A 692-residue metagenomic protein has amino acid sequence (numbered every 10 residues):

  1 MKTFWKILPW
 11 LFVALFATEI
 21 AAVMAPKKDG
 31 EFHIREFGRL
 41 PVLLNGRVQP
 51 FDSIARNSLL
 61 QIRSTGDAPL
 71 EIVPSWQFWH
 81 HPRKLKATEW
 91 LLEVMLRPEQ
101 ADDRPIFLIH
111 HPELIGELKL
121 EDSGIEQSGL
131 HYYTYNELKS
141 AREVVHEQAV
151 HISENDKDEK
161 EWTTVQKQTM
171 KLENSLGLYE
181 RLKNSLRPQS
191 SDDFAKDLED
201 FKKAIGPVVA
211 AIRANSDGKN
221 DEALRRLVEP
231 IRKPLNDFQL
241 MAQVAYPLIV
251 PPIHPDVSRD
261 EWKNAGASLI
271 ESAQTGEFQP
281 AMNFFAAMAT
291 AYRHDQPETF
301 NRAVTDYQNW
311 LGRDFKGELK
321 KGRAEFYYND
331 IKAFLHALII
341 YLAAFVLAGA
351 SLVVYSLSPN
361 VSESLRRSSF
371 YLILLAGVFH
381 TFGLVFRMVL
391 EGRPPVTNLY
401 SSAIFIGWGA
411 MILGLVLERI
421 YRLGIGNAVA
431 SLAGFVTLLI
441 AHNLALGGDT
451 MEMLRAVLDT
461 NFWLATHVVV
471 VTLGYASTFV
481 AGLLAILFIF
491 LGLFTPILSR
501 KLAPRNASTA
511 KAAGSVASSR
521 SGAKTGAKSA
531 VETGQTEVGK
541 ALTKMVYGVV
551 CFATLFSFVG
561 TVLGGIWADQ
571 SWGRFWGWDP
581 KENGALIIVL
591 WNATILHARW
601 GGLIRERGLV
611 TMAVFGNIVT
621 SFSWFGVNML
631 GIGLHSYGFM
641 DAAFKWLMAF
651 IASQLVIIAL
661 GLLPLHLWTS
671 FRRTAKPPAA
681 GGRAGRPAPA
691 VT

Functional and structural regions predicted by a protein language model:
K2, V23-Y327: Soluble extramembrane regions of membrane proteins in the secretory/endomembrane system
K2-K27, E36-R39, L44, V48-P50 (+19 more regions): Hydrophobic cores of alpha-helical transmembrane segments in multi-pass integral membrane proteins
Q61-E71, V353-V354, L491-N506: Short regulatory "switch" loops immediately downstream of catalytic or recognition motifs within protein catalytic
V73-P82, I651-L662, S670-V691: A short, highly charged, low-complexity intrinsically disordered segment
S272-T275, T290-E298, P359, A441 (+3 more regions): Generic amphipathic alpha-helical segments used as scaffolds and interaction surfaces in large, multi-domain proteins
D295-I340, A530-G548, S571-R574, A643 (+1 more regions): Aromatic-capped, Gly/Pro-kinked transmembrane alpha-helices
N360-S364, T495-M545, F671-T692: Membrane-interfacial, low-structure loops and terminal tails that flank and connect transmembrane helices in multi-pass
